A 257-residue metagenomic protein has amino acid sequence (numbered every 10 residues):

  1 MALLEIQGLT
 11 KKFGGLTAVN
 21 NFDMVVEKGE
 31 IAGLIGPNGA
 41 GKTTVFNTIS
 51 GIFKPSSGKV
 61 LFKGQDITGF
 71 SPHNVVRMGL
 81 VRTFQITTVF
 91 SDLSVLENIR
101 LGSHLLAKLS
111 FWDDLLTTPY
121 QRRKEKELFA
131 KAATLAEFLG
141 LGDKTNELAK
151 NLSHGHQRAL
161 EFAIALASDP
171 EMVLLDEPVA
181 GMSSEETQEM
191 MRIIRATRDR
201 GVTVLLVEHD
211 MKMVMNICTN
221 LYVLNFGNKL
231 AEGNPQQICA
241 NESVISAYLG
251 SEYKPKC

Functional and structural regions predicted by a protein language model:
M1-C257: Glycine-rich phosphate-binding loops of nucleotide-dependent enzymes
